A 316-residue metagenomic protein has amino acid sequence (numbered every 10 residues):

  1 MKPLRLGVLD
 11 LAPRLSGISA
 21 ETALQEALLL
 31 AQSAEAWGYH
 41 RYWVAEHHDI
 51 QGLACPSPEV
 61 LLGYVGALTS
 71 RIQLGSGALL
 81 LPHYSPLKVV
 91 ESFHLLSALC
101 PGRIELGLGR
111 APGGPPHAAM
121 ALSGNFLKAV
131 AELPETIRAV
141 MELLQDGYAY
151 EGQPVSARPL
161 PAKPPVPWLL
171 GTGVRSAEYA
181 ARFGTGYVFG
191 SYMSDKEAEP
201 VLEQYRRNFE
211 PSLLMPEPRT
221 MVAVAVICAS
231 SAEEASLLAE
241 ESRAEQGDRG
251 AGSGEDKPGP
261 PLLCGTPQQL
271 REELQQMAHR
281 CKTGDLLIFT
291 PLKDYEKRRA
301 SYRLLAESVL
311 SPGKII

Functional and structural regions predicted by a protein language model:
M1-L68: N-terminal beta1-alpha1-beta2 module of alpha/beta enzyme domains
M1-S19, Y148-P159, G252-G259: N-terminal small/glycine-rich loop or linker at the start of catalytic domains across soluble metabolic enzymes
P3-A20, H83-G147, Y187, D195: Flexible, glycine-rich active-site loops centered on histidine and acidic residues that chelate a metal or position
L6, A34, G38, E46 (+7 more regions): Conserved, mostly hydrophobic/aromatic
L6-D10, Y42-V44, L74-S76, I104-L108 (+4 more regions): Hydrophobic faces of well-ordered beta-strands that scaffold small-molecule active sites in alpha/beta enzyme cores
D10-Q25, L79-P86, P161-G171, P258-P267: Active-site mouth loops of central-metabolism enzymes
G52-A78, E132, A306-G313: Alpha-helix-loop-beta-strand connector modules within alpha/beta enzyme cores
F126-S156, K196-L287, L310-K314: An alpha-helical appendage that flanks or caps ligand/catalytic pockets
